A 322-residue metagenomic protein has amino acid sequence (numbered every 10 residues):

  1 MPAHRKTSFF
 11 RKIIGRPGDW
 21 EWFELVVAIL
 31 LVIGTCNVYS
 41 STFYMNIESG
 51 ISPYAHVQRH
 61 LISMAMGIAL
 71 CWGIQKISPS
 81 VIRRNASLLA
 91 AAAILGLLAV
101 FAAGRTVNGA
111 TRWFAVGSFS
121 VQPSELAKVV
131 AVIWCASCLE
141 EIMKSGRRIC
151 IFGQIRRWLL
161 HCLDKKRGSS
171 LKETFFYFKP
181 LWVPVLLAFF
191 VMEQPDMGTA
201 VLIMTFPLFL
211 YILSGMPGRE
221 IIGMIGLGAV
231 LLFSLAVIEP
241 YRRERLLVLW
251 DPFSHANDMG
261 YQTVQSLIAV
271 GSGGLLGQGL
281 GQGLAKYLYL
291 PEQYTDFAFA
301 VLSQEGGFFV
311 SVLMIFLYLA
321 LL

Functional and structural regions predicted by a protein language model:
M1-R16: Short, Lys/Arg-rich, polar N-terminal cytosolic tail immediately upstream of the first transmembrane signal-anchor
H4-S8, C150-W158, S169, G274 (+3 more regions): Coil-to-alpha-helix initiation sites in intrinsically disordered, low-complexity, charged segments
I13-V27: N-terminal membrane topogenic signal
G15-P17, E173-Y177, L290: Helix-boundary and loop/linker segments of multi-pass membrane transporters
E24-V32, C36-S40, I47-Q262, A300-L322: Hydrophobic alpha-helical transmembrane segments of multi-pass inner membrane proteins, especially in bacterial systems
S40-F43, G283: Short linear Ser/Thr-Pro motifs
G260-G281: Extracytosolic (periplasmic/ER-lumenal) interhelical loops and adjacent juxtamembrane/interface segments of multi-pass
G274-G306: Long extracytoplasmic/lumenal interhelical loops at the membrane interface of multi-pass membrane proteins
